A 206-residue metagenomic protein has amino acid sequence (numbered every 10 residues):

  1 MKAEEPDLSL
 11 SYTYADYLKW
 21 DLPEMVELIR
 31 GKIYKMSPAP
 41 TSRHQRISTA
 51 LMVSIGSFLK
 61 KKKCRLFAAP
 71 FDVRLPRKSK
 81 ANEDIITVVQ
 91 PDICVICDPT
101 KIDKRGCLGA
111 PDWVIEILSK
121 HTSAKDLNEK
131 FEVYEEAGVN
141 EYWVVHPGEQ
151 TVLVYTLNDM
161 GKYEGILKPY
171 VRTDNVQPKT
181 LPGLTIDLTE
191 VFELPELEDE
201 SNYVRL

Functional and structural regions predicted by a protein language model:
M1-L206: Gly/Pro/Ser/Thr-rich low-complexity, intrinsically disordered segments predominantly at protein N-termini
